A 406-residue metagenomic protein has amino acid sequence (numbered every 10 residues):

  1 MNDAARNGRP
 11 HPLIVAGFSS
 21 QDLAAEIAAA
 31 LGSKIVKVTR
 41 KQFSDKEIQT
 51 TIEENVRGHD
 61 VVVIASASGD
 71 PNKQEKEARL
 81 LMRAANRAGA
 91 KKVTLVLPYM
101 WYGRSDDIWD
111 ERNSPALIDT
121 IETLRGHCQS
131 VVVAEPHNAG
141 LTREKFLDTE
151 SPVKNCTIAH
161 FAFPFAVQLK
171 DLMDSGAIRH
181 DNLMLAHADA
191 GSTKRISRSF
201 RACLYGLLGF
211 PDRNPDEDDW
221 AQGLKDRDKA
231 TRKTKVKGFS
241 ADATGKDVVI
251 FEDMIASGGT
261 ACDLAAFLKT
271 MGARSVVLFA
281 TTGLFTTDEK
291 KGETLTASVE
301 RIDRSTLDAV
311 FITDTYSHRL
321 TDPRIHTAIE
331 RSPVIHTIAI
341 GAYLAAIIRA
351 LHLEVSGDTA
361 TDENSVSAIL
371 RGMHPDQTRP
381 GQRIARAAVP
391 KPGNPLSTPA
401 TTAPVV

Functional and structural regions predicted by a protein language model:
M1-V406: PRPP-associated nucleotide enzymes
